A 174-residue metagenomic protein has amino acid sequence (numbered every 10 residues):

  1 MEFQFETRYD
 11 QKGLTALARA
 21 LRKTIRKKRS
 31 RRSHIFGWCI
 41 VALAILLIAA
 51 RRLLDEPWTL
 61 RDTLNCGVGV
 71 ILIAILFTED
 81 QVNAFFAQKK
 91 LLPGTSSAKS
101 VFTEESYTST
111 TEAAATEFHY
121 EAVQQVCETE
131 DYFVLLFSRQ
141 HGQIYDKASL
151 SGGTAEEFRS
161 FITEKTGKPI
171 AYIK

Functional and structural regions predicted by a protein language model:
M1-A44, I48-R52: N-terminal membrane-targeting/pre-transmembrane regions
F3, T116-F118, Q143: Short beta-strand segments
E56-I71: Hydrophobic alpha-helical transmembrane segments
L76-E117: Conserved beta-hairpin
S97-K99, Q124-Q125, V134: Short, surface-exposed charged micro-motifs
V101-F102, E128, F137: Generic beta-strand structural signal
Y107-T108, T116-D131: Phosphoinositide-dependent membrane-docking surfaces
Y132-K174: A membrane-cytosol interface segment of integral membrane proteins
